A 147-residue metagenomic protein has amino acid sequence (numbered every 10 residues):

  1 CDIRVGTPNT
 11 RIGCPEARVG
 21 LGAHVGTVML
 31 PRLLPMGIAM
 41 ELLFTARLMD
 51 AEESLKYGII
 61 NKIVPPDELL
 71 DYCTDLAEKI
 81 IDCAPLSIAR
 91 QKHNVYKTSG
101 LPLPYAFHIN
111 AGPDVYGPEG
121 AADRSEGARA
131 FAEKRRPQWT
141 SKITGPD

Functional and structural regions predicted by a protein language model:
C1-I88, E126-R129, R135: Crotonase-fold acyl-CoA enzyme core
L42-L43, N94, G112-G120: Helix-loop "lid/cap" segments that line or gate small-molecule binding pockets
Y57, L76-K79, N94-L101, G117-P118: Alpha-helix C-capping/helix-to-loop hinge sites
L101-F107: Short beta-strand->loop
R129-D147: Terminal low-complexity tails and localization/encapsulation signals of metabolic enzymes
